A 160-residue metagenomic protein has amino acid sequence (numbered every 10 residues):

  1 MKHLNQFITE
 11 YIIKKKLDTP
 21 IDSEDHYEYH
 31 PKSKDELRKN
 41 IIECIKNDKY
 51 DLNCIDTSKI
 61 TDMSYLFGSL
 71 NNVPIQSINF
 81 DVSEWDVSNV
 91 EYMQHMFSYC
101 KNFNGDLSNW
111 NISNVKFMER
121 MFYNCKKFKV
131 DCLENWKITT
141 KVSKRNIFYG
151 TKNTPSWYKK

Functional and structural regions predicted by a protein language model:
M1-K160: Negatively charged
